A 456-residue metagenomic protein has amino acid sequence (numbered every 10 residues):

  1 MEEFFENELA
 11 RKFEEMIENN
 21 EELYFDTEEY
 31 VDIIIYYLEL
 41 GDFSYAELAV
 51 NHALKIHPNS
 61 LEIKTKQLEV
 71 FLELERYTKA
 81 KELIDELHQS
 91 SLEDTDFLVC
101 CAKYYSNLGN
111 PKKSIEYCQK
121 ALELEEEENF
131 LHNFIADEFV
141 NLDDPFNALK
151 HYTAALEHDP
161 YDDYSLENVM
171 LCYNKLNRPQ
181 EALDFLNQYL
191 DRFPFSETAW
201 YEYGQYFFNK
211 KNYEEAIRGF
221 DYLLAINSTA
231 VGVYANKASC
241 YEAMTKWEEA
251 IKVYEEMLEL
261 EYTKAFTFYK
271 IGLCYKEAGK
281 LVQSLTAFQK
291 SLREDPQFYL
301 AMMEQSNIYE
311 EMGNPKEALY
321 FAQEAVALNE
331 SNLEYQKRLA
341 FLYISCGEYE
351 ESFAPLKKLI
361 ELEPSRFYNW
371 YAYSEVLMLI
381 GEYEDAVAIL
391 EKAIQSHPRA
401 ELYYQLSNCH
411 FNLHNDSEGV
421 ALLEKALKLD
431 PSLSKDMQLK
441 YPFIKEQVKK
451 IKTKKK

Functional and structural regions predicted by a protein language model:
E28, E62, D96, F130 (+9 more regions): Start-of-helix register in tetratricopeptide repeats
E39, E73, N107, N141 (+10 more regions): Register position in tetratricopeptide repeats
A53, E86-L87, K120-A121, A154-A155 (+8 more regions): Canonical positions in the second alpha-helix
I56, Q89-S91, L124, H158 (+8 more regions): Structural marker of alpha-solenoid helical repeat scaffolds
K66, C100, F134, N168 (+8 more regions): Canonical tetratricopeptide repeat
